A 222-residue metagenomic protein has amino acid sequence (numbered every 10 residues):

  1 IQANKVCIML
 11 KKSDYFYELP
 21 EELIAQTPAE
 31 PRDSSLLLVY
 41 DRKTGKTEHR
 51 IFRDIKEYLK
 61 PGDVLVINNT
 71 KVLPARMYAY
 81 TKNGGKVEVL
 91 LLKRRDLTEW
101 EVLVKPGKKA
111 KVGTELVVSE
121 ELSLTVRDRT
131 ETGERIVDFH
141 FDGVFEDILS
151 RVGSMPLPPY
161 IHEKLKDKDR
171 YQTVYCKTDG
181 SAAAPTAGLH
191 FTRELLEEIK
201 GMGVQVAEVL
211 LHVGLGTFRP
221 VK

Functional and structural regions predicted by a protein language model:
K5-K222: A cross-family signal for N-terminal binding/gating loops and helix N-caps that shape access to the active site
